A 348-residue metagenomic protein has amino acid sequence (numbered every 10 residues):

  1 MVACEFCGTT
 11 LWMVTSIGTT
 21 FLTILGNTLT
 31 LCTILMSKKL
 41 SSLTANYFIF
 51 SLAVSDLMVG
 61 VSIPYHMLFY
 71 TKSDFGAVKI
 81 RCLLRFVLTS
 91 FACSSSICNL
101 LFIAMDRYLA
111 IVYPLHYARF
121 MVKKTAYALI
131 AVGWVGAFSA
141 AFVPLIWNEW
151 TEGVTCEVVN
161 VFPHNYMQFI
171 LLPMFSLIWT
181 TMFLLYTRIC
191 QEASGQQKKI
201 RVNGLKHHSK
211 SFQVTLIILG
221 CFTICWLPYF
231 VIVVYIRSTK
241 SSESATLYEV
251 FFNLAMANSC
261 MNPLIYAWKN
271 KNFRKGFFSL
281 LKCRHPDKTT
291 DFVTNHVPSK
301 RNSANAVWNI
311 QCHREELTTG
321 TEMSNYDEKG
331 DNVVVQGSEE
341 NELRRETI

Functional and structural regions predicted by a protein language model:
M1-A3, G195-S209, N272-I348: Intrinsically disordered regulatory tails of 7TM GPCRs
M1-L29, T347-I348: Extracellular N-terminal segment of 7TM GPCRs
M1-V2, Y70, D74-F86, S90-F91 (+2 more regions): Loop architecture of class A 7-transmembrane GPCRs
E5-I17, T44-I103, A110-Y113, A118 (+1 more regions): Extracellular TM2-ECL1-early TM3 structural module of rhodopsin-like
S16-T19, T33, M58-D74, C93-L100 (+4 more regions): Helix-to-loop junction signature of class
I24-L35, G60-Y65, F91-L115, L129 (+1 more regions): Cytoplasm-facing ends of alpha-helical transmembrane segments in multi-pass membrane proteins
H116-F138: The cytoplasmic-loop to transmembrane-helix boundary for the fourth helix
Q191-V231: Intracellular effector-coupling site of seven-transmembrane GPCRs, centered on the ICL3-to-TM6 transition
